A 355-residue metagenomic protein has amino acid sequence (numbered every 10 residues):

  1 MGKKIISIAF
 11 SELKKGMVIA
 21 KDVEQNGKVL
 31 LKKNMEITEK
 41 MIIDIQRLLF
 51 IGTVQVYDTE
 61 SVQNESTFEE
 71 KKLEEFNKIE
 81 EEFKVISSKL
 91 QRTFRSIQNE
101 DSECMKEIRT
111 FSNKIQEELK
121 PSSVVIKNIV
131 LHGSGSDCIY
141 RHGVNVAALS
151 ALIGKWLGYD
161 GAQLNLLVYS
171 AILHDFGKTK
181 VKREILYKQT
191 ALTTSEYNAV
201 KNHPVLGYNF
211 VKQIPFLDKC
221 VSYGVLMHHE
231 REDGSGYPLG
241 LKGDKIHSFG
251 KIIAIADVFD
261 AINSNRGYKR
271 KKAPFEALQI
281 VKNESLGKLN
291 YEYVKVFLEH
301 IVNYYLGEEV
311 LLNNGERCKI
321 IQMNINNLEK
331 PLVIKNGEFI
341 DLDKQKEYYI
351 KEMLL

Functional and structural regions predicted by a protein language model:
M1-N99, E103-K106, K271-L355: Terminal helices and disordered tails flanking the catalytic cores of nucleotide-processing hydrolases
V23, I185-L186, L192, E232-Y237 (+1 more regions): Short clusters of hydrophobic/aromatic residues that line enzyme substrate/ligand-binding pockets
I42-Q46, A151, Y208: Short glycine-/small-residue-rich flexible loop motifs, especially phosphate/cofactor-binding loops
Q63-N198, K212-P215: Acidic/His-rich, divalent-metal-binding segments that scaffold phosphate/diphosphate chemistry
H132-G135, Y187-S195, V225, K245-F249 (+2 more regions): Short alpha-helical linear motifs
V146, L167-K180, N198-N209, Q213-V294 (+3 more regions): Alpha-helical scaffolding flanking metal-ion-dependent phosphate/phosphodiester catalytic sites
